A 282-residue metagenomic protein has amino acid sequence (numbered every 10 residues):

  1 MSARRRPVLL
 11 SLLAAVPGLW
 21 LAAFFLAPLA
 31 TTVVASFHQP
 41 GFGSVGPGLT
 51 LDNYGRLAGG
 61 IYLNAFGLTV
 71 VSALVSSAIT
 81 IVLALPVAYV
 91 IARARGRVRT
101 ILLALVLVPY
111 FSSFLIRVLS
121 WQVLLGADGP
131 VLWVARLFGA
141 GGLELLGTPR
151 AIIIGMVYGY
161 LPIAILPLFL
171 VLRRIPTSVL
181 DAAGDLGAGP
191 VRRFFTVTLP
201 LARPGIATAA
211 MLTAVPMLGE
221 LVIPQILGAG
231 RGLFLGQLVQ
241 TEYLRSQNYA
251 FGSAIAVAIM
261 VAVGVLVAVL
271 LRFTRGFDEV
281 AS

Functional and structural regions predicted by a protein language model:
M1-T31, T100, V269: N-terminal signal-anchor/first transmembrane alpha helix
A3, F169-L180, G184, S253-S282: C-terminal transmembrane helix and the adjacent membrane-cytosol boundary/short C-terminal tail of inner/organellar
R4-L9, G41, N53-I61, M217 (+1 more regions): Interhelical loop and adjacent transmembrane-helix boundary motif in polytopic membrane transport permeases
R4-L9, R97-T100, P149-A151, I175-T208: Amphipathic cytosolic juxtamembrane alpha-helices at the membrane-cytosol interface of multi-pass membrane transporters
A15-L26, A104, V108, Y158 (+4 more regions): Transmembrane alpha-helices
F25-G60, L124-D128, A229-G230, S282: Short membrane-interfacial helix/loop motifs at transmembrane-helix boundaries
L51, V118-V157, V191, L227-R231: Membrane-interfacial helix termini and adjacent extracytoplasmic/periplasmic loops of multi-pass transporters
G60-I91: Transmembrane alpha-helix signature in integral membrane proteins
